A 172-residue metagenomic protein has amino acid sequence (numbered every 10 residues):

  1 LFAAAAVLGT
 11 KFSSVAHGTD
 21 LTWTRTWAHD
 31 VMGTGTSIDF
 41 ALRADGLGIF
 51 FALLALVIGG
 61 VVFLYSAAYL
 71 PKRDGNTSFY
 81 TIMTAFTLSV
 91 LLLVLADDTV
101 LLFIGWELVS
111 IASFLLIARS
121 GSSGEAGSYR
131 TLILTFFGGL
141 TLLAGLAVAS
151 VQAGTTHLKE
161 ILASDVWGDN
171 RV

Functional and structural regions predicted by a protein language model:
L1-T81, Q152-V166, N170-R171: Transmembrane helix-loop-helix hairpins at membrane boundaries of multipass inner-membrane proteins
S78-V172: Alpha-helical multi-pass transmembrane bundles of energy-transducing inner-membrane proteins
